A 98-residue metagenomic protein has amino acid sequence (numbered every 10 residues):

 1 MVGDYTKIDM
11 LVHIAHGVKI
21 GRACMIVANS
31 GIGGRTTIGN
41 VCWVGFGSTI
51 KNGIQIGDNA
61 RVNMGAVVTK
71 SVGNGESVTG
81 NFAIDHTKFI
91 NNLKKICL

Functional and structural regions predicted by a protein language model:
M1-D85: Structural signal for interior beta-strand "rungs" in well-ordered beta-sheet cores of soluble enzyme domains
A83-L98: Terminal amphipathic alpha-helical/low-complexity segments used for targeting or macromolecular assembly
